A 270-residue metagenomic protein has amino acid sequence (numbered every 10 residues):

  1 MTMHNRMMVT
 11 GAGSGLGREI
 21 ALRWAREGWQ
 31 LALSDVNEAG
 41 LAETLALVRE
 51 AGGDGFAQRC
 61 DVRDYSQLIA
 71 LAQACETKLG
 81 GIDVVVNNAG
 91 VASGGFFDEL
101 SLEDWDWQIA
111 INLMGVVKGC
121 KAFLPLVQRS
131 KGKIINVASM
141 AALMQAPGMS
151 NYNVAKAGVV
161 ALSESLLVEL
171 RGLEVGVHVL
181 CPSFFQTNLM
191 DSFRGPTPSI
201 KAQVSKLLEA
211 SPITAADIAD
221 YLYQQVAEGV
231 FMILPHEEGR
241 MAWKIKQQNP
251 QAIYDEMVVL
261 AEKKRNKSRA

Functional and structural regions predicted by a protein language model:
G11-G15: Conserved glycine-rich cofactor-binding loop
E38-A39, R59-A70, L102: The beta1-alpha1 cofactor-binding region of Rossmann-like NAD(H)/NADP(H)-dependent oxidoreductases
F96-F97, S101-W107: Substrate-binding pocket helix/loop in short-chain dehydrogenase/reductase
D98, A146-S150: Active-site loop immediately N-terminal to the catalytic Tyr-X3-Lys motif of short-chain dehydrogenase/reductase
C120, A155: Active-site helix of classical SDR
S139: Residue(s) in the substrate-gating loop at a strand-loop-helix junction that position the organic substrate next
G172-E237: SDR active-site lid
